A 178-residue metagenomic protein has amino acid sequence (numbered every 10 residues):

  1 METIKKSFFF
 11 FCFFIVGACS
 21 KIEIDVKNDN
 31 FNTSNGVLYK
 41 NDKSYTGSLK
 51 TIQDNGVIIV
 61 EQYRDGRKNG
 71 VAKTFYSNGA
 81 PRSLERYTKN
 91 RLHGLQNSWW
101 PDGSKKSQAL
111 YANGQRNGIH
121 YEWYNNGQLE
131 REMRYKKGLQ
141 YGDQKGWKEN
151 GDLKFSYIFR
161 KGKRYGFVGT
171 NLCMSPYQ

Functional and structural regions predicted by a protein language model:
M1-F8: Bacterial N-terminal signal peptides that target proteins for export
T3, G17-Q178: Glycine/tyrosine- and acidic-biased, solvent-exposed loop/turn segments at the edges of beta-strands
F9-G17: Bacterial N-terminal signal peptides
